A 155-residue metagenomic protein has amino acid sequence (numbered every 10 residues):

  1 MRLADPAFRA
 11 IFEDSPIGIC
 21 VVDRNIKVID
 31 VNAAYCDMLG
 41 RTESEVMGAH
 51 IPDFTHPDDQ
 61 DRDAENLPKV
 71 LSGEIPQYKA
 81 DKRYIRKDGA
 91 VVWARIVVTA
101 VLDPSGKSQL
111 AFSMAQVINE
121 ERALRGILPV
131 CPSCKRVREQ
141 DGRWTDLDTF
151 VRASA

Functional and structural regions predicted by a protein language model:
M1-R24, D37, V117-S154: PAS/LOV and related PAS-like sensory modules
Y35-V46: PAS/PAS-like sensory domain cap-loop motif
H56-P68, K79-A80, G142-L147: PAS/Per-ARNT-Sim sensory domains
K69-D81, I127: PAS/PAS-like sensory domains
K69-L71, R83-G89, L102-D103: PAS-family sensory domains
K79-D81, R86, V91-W93, L110: Beta-strand residues that line the small-molecule/cofactor-binding core of sensory signal-transduction domains
A80-R83, V98, K135: A short beta-strand signature of PAS-family and PAS-like sensory folds
T99, G106-I118: PAS-family sensory domains
